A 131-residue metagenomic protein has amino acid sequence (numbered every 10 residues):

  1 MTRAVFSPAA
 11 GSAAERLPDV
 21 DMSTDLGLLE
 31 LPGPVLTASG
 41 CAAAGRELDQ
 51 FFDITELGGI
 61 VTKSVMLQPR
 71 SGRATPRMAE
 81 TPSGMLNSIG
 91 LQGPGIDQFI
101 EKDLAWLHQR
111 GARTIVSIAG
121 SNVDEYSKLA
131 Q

Functional and structural regions predicted by a protein language model:
M1-R113, G120-S121: N-terminal capping/small domains of soluble enzymes
H108, I118-Q131: Conserved alpha/beta-domain cores
